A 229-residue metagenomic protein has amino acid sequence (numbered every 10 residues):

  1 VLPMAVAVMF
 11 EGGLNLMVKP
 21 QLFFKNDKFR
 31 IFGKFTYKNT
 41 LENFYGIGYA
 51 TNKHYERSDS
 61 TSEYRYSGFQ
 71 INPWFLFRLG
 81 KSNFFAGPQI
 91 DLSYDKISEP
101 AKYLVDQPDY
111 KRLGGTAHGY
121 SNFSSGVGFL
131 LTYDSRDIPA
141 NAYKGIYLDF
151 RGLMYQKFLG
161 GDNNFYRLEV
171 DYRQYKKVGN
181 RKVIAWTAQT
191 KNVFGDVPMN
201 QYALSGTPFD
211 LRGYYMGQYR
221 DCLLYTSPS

Functional and structural regions predicted by a protein language model:
V1-G119, F123, G217-L224: Gram-negative/organellar outer-membrane beta-barrel architecture
L2, L130-L159, N164-L168: Surface-exposed extracellular loop regions of Gram-negative outer-membrane beta-barrel proteins
P3, G13-M17, G68-N72, N122-G128 (+4 more regions): Transmembrane beta-barrel architecture of outer membranes
A7-E11, K38-E42, S93-I97, D134-I138 (+3 more regions): Sequence/structural signature of outer-membrane beta-barrel proteins
K25-R30, G80-N83, E99, D137-G145 (+2 more regions): Short loop/turn motifs that connect adjacent beta-strands in outer-membrane beta-barrel proteins
V105-G114, N200-L211: Solvent-exposed, glycine/polar-rich loop segments of beta-barrel outer-membrane systems
R167-N200: Long, well-ordered mid-to-C-terminal structural blocks that present hydrophobic/aromatic surfaces
Y225-S229: Conserved small/polar residues in nucleotide/adenosyl-binding loops
